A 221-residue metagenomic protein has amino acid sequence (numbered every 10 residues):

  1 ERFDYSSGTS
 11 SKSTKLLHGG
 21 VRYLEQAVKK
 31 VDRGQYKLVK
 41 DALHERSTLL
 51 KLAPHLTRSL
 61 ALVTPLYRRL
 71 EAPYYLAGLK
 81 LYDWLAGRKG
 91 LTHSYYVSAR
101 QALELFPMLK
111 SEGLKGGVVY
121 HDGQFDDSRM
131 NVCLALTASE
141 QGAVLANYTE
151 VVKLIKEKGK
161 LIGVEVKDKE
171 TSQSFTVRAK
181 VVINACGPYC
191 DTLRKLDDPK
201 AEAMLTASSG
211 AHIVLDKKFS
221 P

Functional and structural regions predicted by a protein language model:
E1-S13: Glycine-rich FAD pyrophosphate-binding loop
S11-K12, L16-G19, G113, G159 (+1 more regions): Short, solvent-exposed loop/turn segments at the edges of secondary structure
K15-L105: Dinucleotide-binding Rossmann-like beta1-alpha1 core, especially the glycine-rich loop that anchors the ADP
T64-Q141, A146-N147, L154-K160, E165 (+1 more regions): Flavin (FAD/FMN) cofactor-binding and adjacent substrate-gating region of FAD-dependent oxidoreductase domains
E170-V181, A185: Core beta-strand elements of the Rossmann-like FAD/NAD(P) dinucleotide-binding domain in flavoenzyme oxidoreductases
N184-P199: Flavin (primarily FAD) binding-site architecture
E202-P221: Central beta-strand plus flanking loop segment that forms part of the substrate or channel wall within the catalytic
